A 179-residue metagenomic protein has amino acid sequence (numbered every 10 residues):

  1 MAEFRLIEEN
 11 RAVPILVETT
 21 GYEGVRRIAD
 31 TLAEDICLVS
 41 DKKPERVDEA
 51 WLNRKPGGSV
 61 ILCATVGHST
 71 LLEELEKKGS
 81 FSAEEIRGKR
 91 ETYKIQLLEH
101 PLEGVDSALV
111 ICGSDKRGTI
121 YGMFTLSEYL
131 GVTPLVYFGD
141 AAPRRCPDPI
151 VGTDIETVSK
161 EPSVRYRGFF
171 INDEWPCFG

Functional and structural regions predicted by a protein language model:
M1-F4, L72, R117: Intrinsically disordered, low-complexity regions
A2-F4, D48-A50, I155-E156: Generic recognition of flexible, low-complexity loop/linker segments
A2-V25, K55-G67, I111, F169-F170: Short hydrophobic beta-strand segments
R11, T20-E23, I28-T31, D35-C37 (+1 more regions): Feature activates predominantly on carbohydrate-active enzymes
K42-W51, L135-G139: Surface-exposed patches in mature extracellular/periplasmic domains of secreted proteins
R46-S82: Short, well-ordered secondary-structure micro-motifs within conserved domains or adaptor modules
